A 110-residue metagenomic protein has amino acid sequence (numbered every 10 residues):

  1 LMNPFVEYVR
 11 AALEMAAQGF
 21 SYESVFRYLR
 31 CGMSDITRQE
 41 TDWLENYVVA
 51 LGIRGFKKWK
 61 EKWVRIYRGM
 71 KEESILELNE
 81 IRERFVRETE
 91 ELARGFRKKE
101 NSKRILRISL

Functional and structural regions predicted by a protein language model:
L1-L110: Polyanion-engaging groove/track-forming segments
